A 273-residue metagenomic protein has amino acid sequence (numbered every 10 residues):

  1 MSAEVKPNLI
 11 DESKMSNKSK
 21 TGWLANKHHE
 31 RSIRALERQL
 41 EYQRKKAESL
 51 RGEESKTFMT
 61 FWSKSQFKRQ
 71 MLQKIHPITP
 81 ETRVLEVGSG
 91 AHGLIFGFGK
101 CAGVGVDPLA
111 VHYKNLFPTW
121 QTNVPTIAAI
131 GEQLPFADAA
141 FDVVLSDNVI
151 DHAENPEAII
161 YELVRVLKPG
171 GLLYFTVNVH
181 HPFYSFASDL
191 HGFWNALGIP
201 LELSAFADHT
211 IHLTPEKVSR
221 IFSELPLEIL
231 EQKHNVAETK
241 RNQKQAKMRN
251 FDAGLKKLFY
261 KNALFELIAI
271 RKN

Functional and structural regions predicted by a protein language model:
K14-P77: Class I SAM-dependent methyltransferase Rossmann-like catalytic core, especially the SAM/SAH-binding loop
L85, S89-Q133: Class I SAM-dependent methyltransferase SAM/SAH-binding core
Q121-T122, S188, G192-W194, S219-R220 (+1 more regions): A C-terminal cap/extension of S-adenosyl-L-methionine-dependent methyltransferases that defines the acceptor-substrate
A129-V144: A short acidic, Gly/Pro-enriched loop at the edge of an enzyme's catalytic core that lines a small-molecule cofactor
V143-E154: A short SAM/SAH-binding and catalytic strip from SAM-dependent methyltransferases
E157-L172: A short glycine-rich, Lys/Arg-flanked "PGG" loop and its adjoining helix->strand segment in the class I
L172-L201: Conserved class I S-adenosyl-L-methionine
F206-P226, E231-Q232: Short alpha-helix
